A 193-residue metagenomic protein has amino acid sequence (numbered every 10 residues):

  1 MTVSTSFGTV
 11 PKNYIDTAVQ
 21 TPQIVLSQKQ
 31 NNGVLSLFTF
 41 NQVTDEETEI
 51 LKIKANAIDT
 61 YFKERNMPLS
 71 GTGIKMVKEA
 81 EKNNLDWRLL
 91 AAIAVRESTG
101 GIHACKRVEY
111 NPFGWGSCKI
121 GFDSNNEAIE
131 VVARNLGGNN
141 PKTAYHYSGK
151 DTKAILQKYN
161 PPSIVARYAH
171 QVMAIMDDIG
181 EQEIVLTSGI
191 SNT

Functional and structural regions predicted by a protein language model:
M1-T21, C118-T193: Non-catalytic cell-wall polysaccharide-engagement segments
F7-I53: N-terminal, intrinsically disordered, polar/charged segments of Gram-positive cell-envelope systems that serve as
N13, N31-N32, N41, N56 (+8 more regions): Detector for Asparagine
V34-Q42, K52-A55, W87-S98, V131-G137 (+3 more regions): Phosphate-binding glycine-rich loops and adjacent basic patches that engage nucleotide phosphates, nucleic-acid
Q42-L89, I175, I179, L186: Export/targeting segments at the very N-terminus of extracytoplasmic proteins
V43, K78, G116-C118, Q157: Residue-level detector of alpha-helix boundaries and kinks
E49-F62, P68, L89-A91, V95-G149: Peptidoglycan-targeting cell-wall enzymes and recognition modules
K82, T99-G100, P162: A short structural micro-motif
